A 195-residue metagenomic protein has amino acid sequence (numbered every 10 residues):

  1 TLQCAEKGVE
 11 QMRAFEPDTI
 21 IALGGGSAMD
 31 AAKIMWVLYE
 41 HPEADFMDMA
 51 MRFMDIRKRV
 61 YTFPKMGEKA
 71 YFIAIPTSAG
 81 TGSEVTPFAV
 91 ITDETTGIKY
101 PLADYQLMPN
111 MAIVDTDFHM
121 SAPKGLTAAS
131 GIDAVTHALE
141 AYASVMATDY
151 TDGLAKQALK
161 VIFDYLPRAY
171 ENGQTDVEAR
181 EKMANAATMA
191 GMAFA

Functional and structural regions predicted by a protein language model:
T1-M47, R168-A179: N-terminal small/polar loop signature for handling phosphorylated ligands or for N-terminal nucleophile
T19-L23, I73, M189-A193: Short glycine-rich or small-residue beta-strand-to-loop segments that form or flank ligand, phosphate, metal/Fe-S
I21, A31, A74-I75, I113-V114 (+1 more regions): General beta-strand structural signal in soluble alpha/beta enzymes
G24-A28, S78, G82-E84, A193: Gly/Ser/Thr-rich beta-alpha loop segments that engage phosphate groups in nucleotides
H41-D149: A glycine/threonine-rich phosphate-anchoring loop and its flanking beta-alpha core in nucleotide/phosphate-binding
A141-A195: Active-site segments that bind and position negatively charged phosphate/pyrophosphate groups
